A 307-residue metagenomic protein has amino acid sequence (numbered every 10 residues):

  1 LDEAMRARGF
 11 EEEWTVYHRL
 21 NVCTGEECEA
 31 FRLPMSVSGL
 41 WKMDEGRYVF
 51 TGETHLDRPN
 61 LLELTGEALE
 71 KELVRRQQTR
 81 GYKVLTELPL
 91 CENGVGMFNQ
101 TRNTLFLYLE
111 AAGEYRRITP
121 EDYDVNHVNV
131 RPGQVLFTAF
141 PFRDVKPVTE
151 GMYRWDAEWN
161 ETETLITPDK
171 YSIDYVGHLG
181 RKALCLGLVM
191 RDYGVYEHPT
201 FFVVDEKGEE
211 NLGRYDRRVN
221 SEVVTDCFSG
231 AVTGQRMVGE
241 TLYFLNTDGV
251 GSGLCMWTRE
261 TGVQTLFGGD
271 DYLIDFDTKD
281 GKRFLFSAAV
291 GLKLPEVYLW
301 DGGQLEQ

Functional and structural regions predicted by a protein language model:
L1, L40-R47, H127-Q134, Y175-K182 (+2 more regions): Blade-terminus and WD-like Trp-Asp/Gly-His loop motifs, strongest in beta-propeller folds
L1-E11, F50-H55, N93-N99, L109 (+8 more regions): Beta-strand C-termini and the immediately following turn/loop, strongest in propeller blades
M5-G9, E13-W14, T54-F106, G151 (+3 more regions): Predominantly five- to eight-bladed beta-propeller fold
F10-E13, R19-V37, L64, Y108-N126 (+6 more regions): Multi-bladed beta-propeller domains
E13-T15, F31-L40, E45-Y48, G52-L64: Long, mid-chain structured domain cores
S38-G39, L56-N60, N126-H127, D144-V145 (+2 more regions): Short catalytic/ligand-binding loop motif for oxyanion handling, primarily in non-cytosolic enzymes, centered on
G52, Q78, V84-T86, C91-E92 (+4 more regions): Non-catalytic accessory segments flanking enzyme active sites
